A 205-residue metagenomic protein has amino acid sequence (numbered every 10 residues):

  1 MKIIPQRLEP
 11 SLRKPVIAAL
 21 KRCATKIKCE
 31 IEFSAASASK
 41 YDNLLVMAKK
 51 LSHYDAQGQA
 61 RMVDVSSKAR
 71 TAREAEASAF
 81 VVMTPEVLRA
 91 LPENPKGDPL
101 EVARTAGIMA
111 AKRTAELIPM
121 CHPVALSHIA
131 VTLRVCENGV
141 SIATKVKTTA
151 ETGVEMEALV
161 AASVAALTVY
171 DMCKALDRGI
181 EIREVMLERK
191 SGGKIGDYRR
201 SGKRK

Functional and structural regions predicted by a protein language model:
M1-M47, R134-S141: Intrinsic disorder/low-complexity segments
M47-H122, S127-K205: C-terminal binding/interaction regions
